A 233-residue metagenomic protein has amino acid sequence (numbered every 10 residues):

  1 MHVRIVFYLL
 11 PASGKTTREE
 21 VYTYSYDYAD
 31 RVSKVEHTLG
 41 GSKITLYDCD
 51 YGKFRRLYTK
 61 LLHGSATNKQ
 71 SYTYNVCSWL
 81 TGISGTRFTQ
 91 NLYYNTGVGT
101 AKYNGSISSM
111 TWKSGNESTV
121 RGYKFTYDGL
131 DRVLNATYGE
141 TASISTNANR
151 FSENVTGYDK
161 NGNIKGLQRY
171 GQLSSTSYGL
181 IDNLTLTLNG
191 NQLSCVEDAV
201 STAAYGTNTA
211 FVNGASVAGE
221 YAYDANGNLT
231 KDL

Functional and structural regions predicted by a protein language model:
M1-L233: Acidic/glycine-rich beta-solenoid
